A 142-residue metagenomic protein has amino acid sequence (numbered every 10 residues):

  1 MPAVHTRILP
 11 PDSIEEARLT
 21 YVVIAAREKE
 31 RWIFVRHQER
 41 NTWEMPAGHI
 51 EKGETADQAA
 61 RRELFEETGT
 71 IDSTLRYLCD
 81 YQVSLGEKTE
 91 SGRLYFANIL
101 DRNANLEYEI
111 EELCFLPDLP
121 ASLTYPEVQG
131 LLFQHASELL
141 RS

Functional and structural regions predicted by a protein language model:
M1-V23: Acidic, metal-coordinating catalytic segment for phosphate/diphosphate chemistry, firing primarily on the Nudix
V4, T20-V22, E30, R93 (+1 more regions): Change "...and in nucleic-acid phosphodiester-cleaving endonucleases..." to "...and in nucleic-acid processing enzymes
R7-S13, Y81-S84, Y125, G130-L132 (+1 more regions): Class I (Rossmann-like) S-adenosyl-L-methionine-dependent methyltransferase catalytic domain, capturing the SAM-binding
I24-A26, F34, A97, F115: Conserved hydrophobic "DFG−1" position in protein kinase catalytic cores
R27-E66: Conserved Nudix-box catalytic region and its N-terminal flanking loop in Nudix hydrolases and closely related
I71-C79: A short coil-to-beta-strand element that immediately follows conserved catalytic motifs
Y81-A104, L116-D118: Active-site-adjacent beta-strand/loop module that shapes the phosphate/pyrophosphate-binding cleft
N105-E138: NUDIX/MutT-family hydrolases
